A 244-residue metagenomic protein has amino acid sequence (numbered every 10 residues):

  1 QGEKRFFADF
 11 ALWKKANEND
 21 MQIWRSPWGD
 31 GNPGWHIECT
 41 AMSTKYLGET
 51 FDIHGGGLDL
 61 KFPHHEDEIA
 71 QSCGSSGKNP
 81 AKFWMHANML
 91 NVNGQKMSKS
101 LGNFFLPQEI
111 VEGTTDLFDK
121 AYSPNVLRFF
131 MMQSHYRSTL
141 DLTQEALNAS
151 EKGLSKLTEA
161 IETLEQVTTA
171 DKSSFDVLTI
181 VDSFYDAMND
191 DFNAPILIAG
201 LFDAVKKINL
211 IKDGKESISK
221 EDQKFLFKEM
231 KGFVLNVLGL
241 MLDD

Functional and structural regions predicted by a protein language model:
Q1-E165: Alpha-helical recognition segments enriched in aromatics with Gly/Pro capping that present substrate-recognition
F104-D244: Structural preference for alpha-helix termini/caps and helix-kink/transition segments
